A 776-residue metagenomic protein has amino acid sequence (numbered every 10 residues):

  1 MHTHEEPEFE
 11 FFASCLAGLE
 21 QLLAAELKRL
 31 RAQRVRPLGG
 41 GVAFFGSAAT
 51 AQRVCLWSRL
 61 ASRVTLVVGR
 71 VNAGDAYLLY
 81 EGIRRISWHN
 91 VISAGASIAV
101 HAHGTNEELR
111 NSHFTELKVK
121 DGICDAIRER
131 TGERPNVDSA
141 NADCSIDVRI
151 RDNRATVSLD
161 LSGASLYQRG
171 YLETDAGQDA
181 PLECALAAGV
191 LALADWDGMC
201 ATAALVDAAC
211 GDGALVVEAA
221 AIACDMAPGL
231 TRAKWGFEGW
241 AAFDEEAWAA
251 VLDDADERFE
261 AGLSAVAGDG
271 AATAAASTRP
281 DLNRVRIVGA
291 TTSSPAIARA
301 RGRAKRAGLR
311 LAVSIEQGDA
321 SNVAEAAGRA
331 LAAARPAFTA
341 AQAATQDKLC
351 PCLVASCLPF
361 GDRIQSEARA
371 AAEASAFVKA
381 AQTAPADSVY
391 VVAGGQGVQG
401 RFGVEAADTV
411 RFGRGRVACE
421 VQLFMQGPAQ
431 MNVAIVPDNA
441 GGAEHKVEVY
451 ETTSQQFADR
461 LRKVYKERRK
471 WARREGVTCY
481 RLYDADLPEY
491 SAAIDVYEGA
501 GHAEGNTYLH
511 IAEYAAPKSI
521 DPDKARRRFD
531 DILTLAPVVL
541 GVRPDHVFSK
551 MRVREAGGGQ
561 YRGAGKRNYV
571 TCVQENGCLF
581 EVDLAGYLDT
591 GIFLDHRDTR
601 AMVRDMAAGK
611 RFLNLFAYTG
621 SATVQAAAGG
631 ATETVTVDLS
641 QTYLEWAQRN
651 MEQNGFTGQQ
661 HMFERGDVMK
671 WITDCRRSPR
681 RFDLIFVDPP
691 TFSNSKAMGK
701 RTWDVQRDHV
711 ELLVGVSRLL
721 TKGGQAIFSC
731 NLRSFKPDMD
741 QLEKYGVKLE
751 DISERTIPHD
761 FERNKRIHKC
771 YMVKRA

Functional and structural regions predicted by a protein language model:
H2-C144, A429-E498, H502-N506, A512-R528: Non-catalytic nucleic-acid substrate-recognition regions in nucleic-acid-modifying enzymes
E5-A32, R36-P37, G41-A61, A102-L117 (+5 more regions): S-adenosyl-L-methionine
G41-V42, G46-A48, V148, V190 (+11 more regions): Conserved proline-anchored active-site loop of SAM-dependent methyltransferases that bridges a beta-strand
G82-G170, P488-D495, G505, K524-F593 (+1 more regions): Non-catalytic substrate-recognition/targeting regions of SAM-dependent transferases
L172-G177, I364-A371, G699-V705: Short glycine-enriched, charge-decorated loop/helix-capping segments at active-site entrances that position
Q178-N322, M602-G658, R665: Conserved S-adenosyl-L-methionine
W248, F259-A267, K305-R306, G328-L331 (+5 more regions): Core alpha/beta nucleotide-donor-binding catalytic domains of modification enzymes
D319-T339, D347-D438, Q725-A776: C-terminal catalytic and target-recognition region of SAM-dependent MTase-like enzymes, primarily methyltransferases
